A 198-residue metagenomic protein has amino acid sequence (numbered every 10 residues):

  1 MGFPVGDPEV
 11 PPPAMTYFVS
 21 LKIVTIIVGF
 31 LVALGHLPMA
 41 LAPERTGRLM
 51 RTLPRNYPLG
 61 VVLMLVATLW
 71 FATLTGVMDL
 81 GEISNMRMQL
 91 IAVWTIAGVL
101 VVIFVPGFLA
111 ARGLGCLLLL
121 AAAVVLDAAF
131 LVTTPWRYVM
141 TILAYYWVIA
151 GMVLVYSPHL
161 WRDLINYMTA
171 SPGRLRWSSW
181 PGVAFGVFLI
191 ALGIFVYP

Functional and structural regions predicted by a protein language model:
P11-T68: N-terminal topogenic module of multi-pass integral membrane proteins
G29-M39, A67-F71, G98, A121-A128 (+2 more regions): Helical transmembrane-bundle signal
L37-L49, A97-F108, H159-D163: C-terminal ends of transmembrane helices
E44-R55, L80-S84, V105-A111, N166-T169: Membrane-interface helix-boundary motifs at transmembrane edges
I83-A150, L154: Membrane-proximal helix-loop-helix units in multi-pass membrane proteins
G151-N166: Transmembrane alpha-helical segments of integral membrane proteins
D163-W180: Interfacial loop-to-transmembrane junctions
L189-P198: Juxtamembrane boundary at the C-terminal end of a transmembrane helix
